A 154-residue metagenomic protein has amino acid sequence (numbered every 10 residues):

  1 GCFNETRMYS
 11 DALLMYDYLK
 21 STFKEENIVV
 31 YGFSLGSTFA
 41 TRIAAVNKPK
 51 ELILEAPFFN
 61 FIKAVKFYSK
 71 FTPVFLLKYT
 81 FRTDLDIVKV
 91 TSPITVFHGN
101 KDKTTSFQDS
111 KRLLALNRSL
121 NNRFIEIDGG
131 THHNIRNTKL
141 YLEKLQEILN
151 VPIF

Functional and structural regions predicted by a protein language model:
C2-F23, L85: Alpha/beta-hydrolase active-site loop
F23-S34: Alpha/beta-hydrolase fold nucleophile elbow
G32-R42, T104: Glycine-rich nucleophile elbow surrounding the catalytic serine of serine-hydrolase chemistry
P49, I53-K63, Y79-T83, G130: Active-site nucleophile loop of the alpha/beta-hydrolase fold
T83, S92, S106-A115: Short alpha-helix in the alpha/beta-hydrolase fold that links the catalytic acid
K89-T91, V96-D102: Short beta-strand/loop motif that positions the catalytic acidic residue of the alpha/beta-hydrolase fold
K101-T105, H132-H133: Acidic catalytic loop of the alpha/beta-hydrolase fold
R112-A115, S119-F154: C-terminal catalytic histidine-bearing segment of alpha/beta-hydrolase fold enzymes
